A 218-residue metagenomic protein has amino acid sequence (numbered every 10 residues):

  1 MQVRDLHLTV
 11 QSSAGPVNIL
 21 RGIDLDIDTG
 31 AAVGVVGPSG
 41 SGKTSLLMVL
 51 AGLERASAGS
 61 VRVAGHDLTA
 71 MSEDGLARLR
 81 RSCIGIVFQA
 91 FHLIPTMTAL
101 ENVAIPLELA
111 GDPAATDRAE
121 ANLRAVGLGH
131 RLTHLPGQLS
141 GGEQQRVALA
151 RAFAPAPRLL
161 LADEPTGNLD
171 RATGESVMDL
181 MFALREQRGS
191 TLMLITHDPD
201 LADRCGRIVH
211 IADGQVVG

Functional and structural regions predicted by a protein language model:
M1-R204, I208-I211: ABC family nucleotide-binding domain
